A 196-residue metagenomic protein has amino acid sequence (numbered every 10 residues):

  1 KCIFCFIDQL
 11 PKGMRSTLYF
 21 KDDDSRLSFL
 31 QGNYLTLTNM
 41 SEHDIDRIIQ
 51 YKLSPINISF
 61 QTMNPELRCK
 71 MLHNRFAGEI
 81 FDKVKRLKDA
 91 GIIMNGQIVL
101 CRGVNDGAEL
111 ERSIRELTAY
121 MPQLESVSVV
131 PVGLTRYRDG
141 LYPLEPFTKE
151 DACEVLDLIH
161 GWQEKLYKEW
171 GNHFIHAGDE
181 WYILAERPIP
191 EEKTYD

Functional and structural regions predicted by a protein language model:
K1-Q123, G133-G161: Conserved Radical SAM active-site core
V104, L124-E150, W170-T194: Flexible glycine/acidic-rich beta-alpha junction loops that bind and position SAM and/or redox cofactors in anaerobic
L158-K168, F174-I175: C-terminal accessory region of radical SAM enzymes
